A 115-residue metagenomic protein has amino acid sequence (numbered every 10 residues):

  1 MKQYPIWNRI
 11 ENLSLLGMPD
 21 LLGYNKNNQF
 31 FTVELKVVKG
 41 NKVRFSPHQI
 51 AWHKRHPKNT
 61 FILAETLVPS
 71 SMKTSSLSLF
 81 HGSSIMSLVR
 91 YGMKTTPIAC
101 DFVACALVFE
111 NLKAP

Functional and structural regions predicted by a protein language model:
M1-L13, K26: Acidic-basic catalytic patches of nuclease active cores, encompassing PD-(D/E)XK and other metal-cofactor nuclease
N8-E11, E34, I62-A64: Structural signal for conserved beta-strand scaffold positions within catalytic alpha/beta enzyme cores
G17: Beta-rich catalytic cores
L21-G23, N28-K39: Conserved catalytic cores of phosphodiester-cleaving nucleases, focusing on short active-site segments
V38-P57: Mg2+/Mn2+-dependent nuclease catalytic core
H56-S84: Nucleic-acid nuclease catalytic cores
Y91-P115: Charged phosphate-binding loop/patch that engages nucleotide di/tri-phosphates or the phosphate backbone of nucleic
